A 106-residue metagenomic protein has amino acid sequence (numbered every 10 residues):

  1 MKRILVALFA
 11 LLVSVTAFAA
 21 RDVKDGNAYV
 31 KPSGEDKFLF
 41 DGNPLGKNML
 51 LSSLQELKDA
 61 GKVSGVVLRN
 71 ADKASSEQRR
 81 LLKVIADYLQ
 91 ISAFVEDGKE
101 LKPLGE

Functional and structural regions predicted by a protein language model:
K2-A7: Sec-dependent signal peptide recognition, specifically the positively charged N-region followed immediately by
A10-L11: Short, linear, compositionally biased motifs with a strong N-terminal bias
S14-A17: N-terminal signal peptide c-region/cleavage motif recognized by signal peptidases
A19-E106: Long, low-hydrophobicity, acidic/polar, solvent-exposed interaction domains
